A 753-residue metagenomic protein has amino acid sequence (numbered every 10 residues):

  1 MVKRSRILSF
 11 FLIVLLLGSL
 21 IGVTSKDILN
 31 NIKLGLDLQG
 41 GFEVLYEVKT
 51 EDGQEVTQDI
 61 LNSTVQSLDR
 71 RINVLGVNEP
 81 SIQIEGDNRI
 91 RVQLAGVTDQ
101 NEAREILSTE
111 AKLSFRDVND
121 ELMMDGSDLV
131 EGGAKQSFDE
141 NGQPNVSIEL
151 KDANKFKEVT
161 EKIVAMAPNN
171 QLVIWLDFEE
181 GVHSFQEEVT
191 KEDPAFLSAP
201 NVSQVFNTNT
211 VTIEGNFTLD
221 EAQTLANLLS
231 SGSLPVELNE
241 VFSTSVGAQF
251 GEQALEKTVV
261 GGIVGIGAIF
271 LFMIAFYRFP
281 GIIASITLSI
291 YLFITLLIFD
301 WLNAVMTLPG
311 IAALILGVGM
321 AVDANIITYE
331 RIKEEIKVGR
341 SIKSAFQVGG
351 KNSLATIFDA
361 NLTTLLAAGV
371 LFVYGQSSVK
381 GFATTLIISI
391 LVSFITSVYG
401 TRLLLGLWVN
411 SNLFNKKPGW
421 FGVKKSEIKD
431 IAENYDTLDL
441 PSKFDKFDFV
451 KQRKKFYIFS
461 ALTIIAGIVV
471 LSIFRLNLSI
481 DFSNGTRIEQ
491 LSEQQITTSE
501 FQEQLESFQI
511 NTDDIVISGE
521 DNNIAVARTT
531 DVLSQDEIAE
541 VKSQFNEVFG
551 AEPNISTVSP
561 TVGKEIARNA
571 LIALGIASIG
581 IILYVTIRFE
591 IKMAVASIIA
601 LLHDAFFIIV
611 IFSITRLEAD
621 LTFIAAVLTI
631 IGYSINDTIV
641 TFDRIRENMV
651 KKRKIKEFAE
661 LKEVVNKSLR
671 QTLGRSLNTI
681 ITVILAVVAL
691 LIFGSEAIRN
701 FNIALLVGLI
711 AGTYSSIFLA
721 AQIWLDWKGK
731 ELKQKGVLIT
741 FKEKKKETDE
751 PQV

Functional and structural regions predicted by a protein language model:
M1-V753: A structural signal for conserved, well-ordered secondary-structure elements that form binding/interaction cores
